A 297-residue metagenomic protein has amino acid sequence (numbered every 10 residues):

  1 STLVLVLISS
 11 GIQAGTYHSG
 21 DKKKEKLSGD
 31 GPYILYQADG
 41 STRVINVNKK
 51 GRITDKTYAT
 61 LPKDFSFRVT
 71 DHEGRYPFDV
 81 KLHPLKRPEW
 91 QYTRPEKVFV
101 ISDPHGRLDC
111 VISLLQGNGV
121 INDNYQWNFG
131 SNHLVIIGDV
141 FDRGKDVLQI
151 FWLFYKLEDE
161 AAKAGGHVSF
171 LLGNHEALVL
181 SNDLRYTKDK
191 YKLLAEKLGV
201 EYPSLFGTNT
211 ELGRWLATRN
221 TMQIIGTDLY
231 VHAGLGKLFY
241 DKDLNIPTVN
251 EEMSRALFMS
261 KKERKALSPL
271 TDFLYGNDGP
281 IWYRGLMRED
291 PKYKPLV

Functional and structural regions predicted by a protein language model:
T2-S10: Bacterial N-terminal signal peptides
G11-V297: Feature recognizes metal-dependent phosphohydrolase scaffolds
